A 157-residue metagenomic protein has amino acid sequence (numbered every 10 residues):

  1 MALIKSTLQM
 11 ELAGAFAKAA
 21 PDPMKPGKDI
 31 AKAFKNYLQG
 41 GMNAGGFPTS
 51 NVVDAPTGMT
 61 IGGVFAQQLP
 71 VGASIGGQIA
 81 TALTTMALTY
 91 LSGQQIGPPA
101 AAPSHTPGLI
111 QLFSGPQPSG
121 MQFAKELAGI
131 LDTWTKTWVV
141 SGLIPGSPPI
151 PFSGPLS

Functional and structural regions predicted by a protein language model:
M1-S157: Extracellular "spike/adhesin" assembly and maturation modules and analogous cytosolic coiled-coil scaffolds
